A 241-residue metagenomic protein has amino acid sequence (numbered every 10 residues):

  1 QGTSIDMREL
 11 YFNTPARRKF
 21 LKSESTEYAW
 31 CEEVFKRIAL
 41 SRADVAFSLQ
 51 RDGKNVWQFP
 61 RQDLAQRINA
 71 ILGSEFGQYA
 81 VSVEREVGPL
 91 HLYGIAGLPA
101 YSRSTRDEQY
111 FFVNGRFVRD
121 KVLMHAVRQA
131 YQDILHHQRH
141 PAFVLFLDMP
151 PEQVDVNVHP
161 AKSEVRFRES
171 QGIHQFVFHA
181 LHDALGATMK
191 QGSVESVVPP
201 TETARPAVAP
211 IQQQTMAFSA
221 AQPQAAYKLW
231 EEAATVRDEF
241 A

Functional and structural regions predicted by a protein language model:
Q1-F59, L64, A70, S102-R103: GHKL-type ATPase core
S25, L40, K54-A241: Extended, charged low-complexity intrinsically disordered regions
